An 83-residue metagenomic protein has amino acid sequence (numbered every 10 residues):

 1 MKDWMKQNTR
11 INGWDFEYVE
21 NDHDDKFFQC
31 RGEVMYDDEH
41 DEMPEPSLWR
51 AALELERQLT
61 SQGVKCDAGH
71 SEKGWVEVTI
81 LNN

Functional and structural regions predicted by a protein language model:
M1-D37: An N-terminal amphipathic alpha-helical segment
G13-W14, G69-N83: Polar/charged, Gly/Pro-rich intrinsically disordered segments
D22-W75: Acidic, low-complexity, intrinsically disordered interaction modules
